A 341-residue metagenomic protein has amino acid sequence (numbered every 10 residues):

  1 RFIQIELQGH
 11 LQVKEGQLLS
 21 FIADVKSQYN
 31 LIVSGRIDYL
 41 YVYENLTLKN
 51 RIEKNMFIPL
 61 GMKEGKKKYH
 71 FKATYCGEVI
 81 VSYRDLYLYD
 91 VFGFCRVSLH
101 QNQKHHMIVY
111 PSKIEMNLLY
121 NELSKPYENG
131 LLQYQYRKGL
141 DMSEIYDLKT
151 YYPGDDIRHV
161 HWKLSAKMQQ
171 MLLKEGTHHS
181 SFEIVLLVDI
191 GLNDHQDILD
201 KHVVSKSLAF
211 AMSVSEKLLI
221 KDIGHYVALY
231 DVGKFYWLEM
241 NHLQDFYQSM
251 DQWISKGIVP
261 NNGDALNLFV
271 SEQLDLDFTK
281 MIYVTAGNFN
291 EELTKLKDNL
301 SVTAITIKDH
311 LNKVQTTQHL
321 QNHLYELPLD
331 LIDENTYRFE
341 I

Functional and structural regions predicted by a protein language model:
R1-W237: An amphipathic, basic-hydrophobic helix/alpha-beta surface used to engage anionic, phosphate-rich ligands or surfaces
P153, I157-I341: Exposed, interaction-prone extracellular/peripheral surfaces
